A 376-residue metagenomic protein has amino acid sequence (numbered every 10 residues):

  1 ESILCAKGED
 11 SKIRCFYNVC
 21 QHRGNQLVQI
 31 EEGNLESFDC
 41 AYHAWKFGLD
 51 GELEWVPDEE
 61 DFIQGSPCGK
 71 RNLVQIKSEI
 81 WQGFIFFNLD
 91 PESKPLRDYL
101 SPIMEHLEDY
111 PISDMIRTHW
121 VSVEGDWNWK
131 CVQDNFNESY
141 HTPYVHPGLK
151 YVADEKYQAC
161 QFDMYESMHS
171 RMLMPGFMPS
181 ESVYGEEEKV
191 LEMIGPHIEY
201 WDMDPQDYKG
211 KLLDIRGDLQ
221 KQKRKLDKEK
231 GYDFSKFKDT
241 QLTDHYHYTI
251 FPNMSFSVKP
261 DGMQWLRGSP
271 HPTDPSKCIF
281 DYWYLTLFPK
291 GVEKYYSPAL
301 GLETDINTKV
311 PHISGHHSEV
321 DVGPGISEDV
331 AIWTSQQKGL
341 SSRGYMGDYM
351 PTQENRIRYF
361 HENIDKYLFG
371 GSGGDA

Functional and structural regions predicted by a protein language model:
E1-P91, R97-D109: Rieske [2Fe-2S] iron-sulfur-binding domain
N18, E79, F84-A376: C-terminal catalytic domain of Rieske-type non-heme iron oxygenases
